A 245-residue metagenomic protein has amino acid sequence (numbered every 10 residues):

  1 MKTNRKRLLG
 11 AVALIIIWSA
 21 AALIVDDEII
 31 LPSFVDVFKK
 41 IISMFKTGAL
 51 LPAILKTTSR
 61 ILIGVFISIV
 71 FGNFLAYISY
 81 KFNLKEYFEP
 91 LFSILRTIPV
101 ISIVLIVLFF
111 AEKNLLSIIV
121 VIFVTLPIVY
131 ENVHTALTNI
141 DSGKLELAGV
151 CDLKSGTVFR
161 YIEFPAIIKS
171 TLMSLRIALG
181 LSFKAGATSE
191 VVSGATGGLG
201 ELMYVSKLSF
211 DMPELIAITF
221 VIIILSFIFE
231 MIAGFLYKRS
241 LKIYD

Functional and structural regions predicted by a protein language model:
K2-V25: N-terminal signal-anchor transmembrane alpha helix
T3, F82, M173, I216-D245: C-terminal transmembrane helix and the adjacent membrane-cytosol boundary/short C-terminal tail of inner/organellar
I24-F66: Periplasmic/extracellular loop-to-transmembrane helix junction in inner-membrane transport proteins
K56-R60, F109-V129, E214-I218: Loop-to-helix entry region at the N-terminal start of transmembrane alpha-helices in multi-pass membrane transporters
F74-F109, V121, N132-T135, I140: Cytoplasmic-entry segments and transmembrane alpha-helices of multi-pass inner-membrane transporters
F109, A185-V221, D245: Glycine-rich helix-loop "coupling/hinge" segments at transmembrane-helix boundaries in multipass transporters
I119, F123, G156-T188, I216-A217 (+1 more regions): Transmembrane alpha-helices
N132-T171: Short cytoplasmic-facing helical segments at TM-TM junctions of multi-pass membrane proteins
